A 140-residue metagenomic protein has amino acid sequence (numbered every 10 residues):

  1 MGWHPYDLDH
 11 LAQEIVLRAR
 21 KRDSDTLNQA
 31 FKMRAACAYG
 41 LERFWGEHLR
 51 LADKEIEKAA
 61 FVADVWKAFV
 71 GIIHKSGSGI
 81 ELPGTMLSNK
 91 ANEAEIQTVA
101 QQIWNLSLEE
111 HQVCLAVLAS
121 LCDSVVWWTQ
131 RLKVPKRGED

Functional and structural regions predicted by a protein language model:
M1-D140: Small/polar/charged residue-enriched interaction surfaces, especially the RNA/DNA-contacting tracks of RNP/CRISPR
